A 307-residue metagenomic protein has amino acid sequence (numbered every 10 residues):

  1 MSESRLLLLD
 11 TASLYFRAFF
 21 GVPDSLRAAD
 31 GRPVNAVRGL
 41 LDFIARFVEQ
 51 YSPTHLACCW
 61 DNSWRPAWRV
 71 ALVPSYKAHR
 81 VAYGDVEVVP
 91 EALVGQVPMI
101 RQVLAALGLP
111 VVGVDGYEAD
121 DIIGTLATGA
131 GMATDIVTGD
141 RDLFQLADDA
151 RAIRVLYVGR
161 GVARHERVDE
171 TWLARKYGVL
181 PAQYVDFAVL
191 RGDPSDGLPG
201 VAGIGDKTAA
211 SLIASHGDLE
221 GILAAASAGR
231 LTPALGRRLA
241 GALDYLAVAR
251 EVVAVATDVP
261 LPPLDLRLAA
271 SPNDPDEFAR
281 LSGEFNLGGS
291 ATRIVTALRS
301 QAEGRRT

Functional and structural regions predicted by a protein language model:
S2-E3, T54-A57, A150, R167-T307: Non-catalytic nucleic-acid-binding/docking modules located in mid-to-C-terminal regions of nucleic-acid enzymes
S2-V137, R141-A163, A247-V248, A254-P262: Noncatalytic, basic helical substrate-engagement surface that gates or grips nucleic-acid strands
